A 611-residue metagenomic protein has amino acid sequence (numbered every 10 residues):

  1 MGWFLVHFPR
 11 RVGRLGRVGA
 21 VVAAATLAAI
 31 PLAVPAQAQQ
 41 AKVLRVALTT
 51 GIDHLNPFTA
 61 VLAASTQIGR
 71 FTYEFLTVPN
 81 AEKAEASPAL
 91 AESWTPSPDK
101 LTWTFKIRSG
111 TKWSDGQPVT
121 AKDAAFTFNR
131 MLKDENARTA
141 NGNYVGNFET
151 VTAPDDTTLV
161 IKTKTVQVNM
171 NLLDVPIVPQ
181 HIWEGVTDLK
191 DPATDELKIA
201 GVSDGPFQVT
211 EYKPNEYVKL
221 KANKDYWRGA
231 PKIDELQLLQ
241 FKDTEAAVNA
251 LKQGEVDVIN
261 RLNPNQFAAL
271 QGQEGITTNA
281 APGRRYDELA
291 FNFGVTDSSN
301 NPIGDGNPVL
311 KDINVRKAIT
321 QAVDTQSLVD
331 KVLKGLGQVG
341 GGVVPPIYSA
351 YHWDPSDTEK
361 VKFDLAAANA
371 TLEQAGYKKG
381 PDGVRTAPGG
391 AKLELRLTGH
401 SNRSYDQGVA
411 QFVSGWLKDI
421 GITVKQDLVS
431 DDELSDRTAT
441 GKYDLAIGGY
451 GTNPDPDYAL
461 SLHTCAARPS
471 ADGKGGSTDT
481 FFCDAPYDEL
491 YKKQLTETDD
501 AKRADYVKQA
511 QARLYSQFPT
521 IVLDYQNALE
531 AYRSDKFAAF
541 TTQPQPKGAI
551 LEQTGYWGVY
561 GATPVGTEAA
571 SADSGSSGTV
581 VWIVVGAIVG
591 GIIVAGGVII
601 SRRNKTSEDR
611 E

Functional and structural regions predicted by a protein language model:
G2-R14, R108-T139, V151, Q208-V332 (+3 more regions): Extracytoplasmic/periplasmic ligand-capture domains
R14-A25, G586: Sec-dependent N-terminal signal peptides
A28-A36: C-terminal segment of classical bacterial N-terminal signal peptides
A47-P98, N129, V202: N-terminal lobe/hinge region of extracytoplasmic solute-binding protein
D53-T59, A84-S87, N169-L172, V218 (+4 more regions): Short, solvent-exposed loop/turn elements at domain surfaces
D99, K106, A140-T187: Surface-exposed binding/hinge segments that line and control ligand-binding clefts or catalytic entry sites
Y532-D573: Long beta-strand-rich cores associated with HINT superfamily self-processing modules
